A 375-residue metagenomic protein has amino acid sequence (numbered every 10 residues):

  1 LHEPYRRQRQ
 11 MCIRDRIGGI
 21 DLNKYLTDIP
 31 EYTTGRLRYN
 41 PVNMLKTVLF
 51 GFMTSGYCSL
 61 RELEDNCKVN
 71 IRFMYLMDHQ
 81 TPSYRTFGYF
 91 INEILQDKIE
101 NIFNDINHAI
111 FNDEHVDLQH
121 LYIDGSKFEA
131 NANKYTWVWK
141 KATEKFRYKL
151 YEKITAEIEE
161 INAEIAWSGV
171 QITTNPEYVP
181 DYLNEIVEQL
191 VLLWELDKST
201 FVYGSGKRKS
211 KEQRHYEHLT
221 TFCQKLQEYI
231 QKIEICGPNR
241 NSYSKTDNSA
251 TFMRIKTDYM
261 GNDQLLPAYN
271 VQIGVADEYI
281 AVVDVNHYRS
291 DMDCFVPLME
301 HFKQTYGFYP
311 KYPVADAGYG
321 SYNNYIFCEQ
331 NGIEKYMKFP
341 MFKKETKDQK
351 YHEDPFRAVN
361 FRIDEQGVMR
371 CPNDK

Functional and structural regions predicted by a protein language model:
L1-I13: Single conserved hydrophobic/aromatic residue that forms the stacking wall/gate of nucleotide- or nucleobase-binding
Y5, N43-M44, S83: N-terminal alpha-helical segment
Q10, R14-R61: A positively charged, amphipathic N-terminal helix/segment that binds anionic biomolecules
L37, V48, G56-V69, Q80-K375: Anion-binding and metal-coordination hotspots
